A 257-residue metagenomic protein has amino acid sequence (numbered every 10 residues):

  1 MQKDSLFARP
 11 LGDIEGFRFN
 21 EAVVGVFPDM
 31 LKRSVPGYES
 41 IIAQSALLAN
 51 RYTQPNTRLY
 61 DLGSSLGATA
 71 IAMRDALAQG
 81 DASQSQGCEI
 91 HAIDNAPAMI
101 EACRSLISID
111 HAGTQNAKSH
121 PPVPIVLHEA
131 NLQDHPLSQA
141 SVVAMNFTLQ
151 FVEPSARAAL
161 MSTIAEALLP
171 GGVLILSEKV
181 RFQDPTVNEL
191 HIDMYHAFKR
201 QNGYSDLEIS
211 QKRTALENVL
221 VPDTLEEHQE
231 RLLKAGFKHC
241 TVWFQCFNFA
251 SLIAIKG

Functional and structural regions predicted by a protein language model:
G12-F17, E21-I41: Class I SAM-dependent methyltransferase Rossmann-like catalytic core, especially the SAM/SAH-binding loop
G37-P55: Conserved alpha-helix/loop element of class I SAM-dependent methyltransferases that forms part of the SAM/SAH-binding
Y60, S65-N116, H120-D134: Class I SAM-dependent methyltransferase SAM/SAH-binding core
A144: A conserved beta-strand element that flanks and buttresses the S-adenosyl-L-methionine
A158-P170: A short glycine-rich, Lys/Arg-flanked "PGG" loop and its adjoining helix->strand segment in the class I
I175-Q201: Conserved class I S-adenosyl-L-methionine
N218-A235: Short alpha-helix
A235-G257: Core SAM-dependent methyltransferase catalytic element
